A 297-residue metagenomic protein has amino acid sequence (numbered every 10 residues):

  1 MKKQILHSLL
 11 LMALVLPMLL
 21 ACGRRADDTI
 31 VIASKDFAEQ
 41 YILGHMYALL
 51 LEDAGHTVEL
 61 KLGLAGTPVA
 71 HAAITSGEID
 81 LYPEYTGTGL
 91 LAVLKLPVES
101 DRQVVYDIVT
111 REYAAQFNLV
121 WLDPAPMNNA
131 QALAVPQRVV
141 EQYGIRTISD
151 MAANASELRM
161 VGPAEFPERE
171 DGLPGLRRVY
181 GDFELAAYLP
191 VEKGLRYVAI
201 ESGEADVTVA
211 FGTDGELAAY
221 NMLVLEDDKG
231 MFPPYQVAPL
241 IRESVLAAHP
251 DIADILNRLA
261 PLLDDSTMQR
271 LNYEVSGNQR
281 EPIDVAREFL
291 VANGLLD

Functional and structural regions predicted by a protein language model:
M18-A21: C-terminal motif of bacterial Sec signal peptides marking the signal peptidase cleavage site
A26-E39, Y47, H56-L62, S156-G162: Short, well-ordered beta-strand elements
Y47-A54, I148-A186, E288-L295: Ligand-binding cleft/hinge of the Venus flytrap
L50, P68-I79, P174-V179, K193-T208: Short helices/loops that flank or line small-molecule/ion binding pockets
L60-A72, A164, A186-V198: Short helix-initiation/N-cap motifs at beta->coil->alpha
V93-Q103, D107-L122, S202-E204, E216-G230: Ligand-binding "clamshell"
R102-R159, E243, P261-D265: A conserved helix-loop-strand patch within extracytoplasmic ligand-binding domains of the periplasmic binding
Q116-L119, A125-A130, T213-A260: Periplasmic-binding protein-like
